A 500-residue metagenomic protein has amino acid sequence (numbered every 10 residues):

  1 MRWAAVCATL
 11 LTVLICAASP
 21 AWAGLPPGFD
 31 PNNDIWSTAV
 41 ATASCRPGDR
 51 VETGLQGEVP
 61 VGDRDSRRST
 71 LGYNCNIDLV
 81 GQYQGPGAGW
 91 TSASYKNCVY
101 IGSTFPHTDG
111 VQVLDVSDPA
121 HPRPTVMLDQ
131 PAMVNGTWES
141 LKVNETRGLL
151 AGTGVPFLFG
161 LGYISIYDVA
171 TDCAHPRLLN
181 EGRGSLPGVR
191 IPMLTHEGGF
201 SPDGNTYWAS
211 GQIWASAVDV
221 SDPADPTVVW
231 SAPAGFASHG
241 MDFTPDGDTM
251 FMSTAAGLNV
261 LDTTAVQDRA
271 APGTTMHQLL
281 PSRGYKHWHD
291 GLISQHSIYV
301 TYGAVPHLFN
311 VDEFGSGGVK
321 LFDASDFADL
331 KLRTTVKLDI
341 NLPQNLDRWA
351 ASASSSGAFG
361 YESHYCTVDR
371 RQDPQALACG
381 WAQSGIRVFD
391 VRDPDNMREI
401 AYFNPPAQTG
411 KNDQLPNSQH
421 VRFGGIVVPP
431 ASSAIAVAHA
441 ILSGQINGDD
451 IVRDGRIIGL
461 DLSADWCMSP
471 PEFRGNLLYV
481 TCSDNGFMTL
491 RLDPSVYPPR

Functional and structural regions predicted by a protein language model:
M1-A23: Secretory targeting and sorting signals
P20-R500: Feature marking well-ordered beta-strand scaffolds used for ligand recognition
